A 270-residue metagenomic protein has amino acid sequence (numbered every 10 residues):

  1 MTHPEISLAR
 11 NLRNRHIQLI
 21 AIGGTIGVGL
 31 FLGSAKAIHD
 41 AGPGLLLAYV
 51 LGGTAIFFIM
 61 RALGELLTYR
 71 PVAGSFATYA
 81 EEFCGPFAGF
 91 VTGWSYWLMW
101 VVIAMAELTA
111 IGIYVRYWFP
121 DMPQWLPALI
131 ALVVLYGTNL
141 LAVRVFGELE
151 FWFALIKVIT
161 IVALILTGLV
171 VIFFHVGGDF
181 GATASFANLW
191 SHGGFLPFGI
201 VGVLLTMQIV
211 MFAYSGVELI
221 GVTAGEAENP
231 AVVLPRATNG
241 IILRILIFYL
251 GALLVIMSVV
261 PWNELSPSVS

Functional and structural regions predicted by a protein language model:
M1-A35, H39-G44, I56-R61, A73 (+1 more regions): Membrane-interface "cap" regions at the ends of multi-pass membrane proteins
M1-E5, A41-L45, R70-E81, L98-L108 (+4 more regions): Hydrophobic alpha-helical transmembrane segments
H3-L8, L45-L46, P123, L155-S270: Helix-loop-helix junctions that connect adjacent transmembrane segments in multi-pass membrane transporters
R13, G27, L66, G85 (+2 more regions): Hydrophobic/aromatic residues within transmembrane alpha-helices of membrane transport systems, especially the TMDs
R13-A21, G85-L98, L196-Q208: Select transmembrane alpha-helical segments in multipass membrane proteins
Q18-I26, V50, T54, W94 (+5 more regions): Residue-level signature of the transmembrane alpha-helical core of multi-pass small-molecule transporters
F31, I56, M60-G64, Y96 (+4 more regions): Alpha-helical transmembrane segments and their lipid-water interface positions in multi-pass membrane proteins
K36-D40, A48, F57-L140, V145 (+2 more regions): Hydrophobic transmembrane alpha-helices that form the core helical bundles of multi-pass secondary transporters
